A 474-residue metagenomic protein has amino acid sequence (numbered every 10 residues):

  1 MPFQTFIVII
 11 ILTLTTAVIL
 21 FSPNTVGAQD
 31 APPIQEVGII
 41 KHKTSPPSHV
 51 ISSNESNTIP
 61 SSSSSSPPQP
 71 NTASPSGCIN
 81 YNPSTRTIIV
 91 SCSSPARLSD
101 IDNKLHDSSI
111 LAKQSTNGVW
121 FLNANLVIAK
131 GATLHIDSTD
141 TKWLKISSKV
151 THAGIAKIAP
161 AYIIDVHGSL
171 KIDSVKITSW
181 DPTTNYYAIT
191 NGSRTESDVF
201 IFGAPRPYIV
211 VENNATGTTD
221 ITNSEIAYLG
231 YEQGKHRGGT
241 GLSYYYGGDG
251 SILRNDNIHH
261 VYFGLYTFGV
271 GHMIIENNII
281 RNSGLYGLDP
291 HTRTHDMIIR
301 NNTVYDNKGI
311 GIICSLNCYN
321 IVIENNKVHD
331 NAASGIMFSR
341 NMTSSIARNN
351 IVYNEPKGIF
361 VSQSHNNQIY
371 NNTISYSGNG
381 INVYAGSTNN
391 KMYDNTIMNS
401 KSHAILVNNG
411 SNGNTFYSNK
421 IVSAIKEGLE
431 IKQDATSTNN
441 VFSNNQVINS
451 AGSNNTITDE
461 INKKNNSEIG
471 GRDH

Functional and structural regions predicted by a protein language model:
M1-I39, S224, I346, I369 (+5 more regions): Secretory targeting signatures
V18, K145-S148, V447-N449: Short intrinsically disordered, low-complexity coil segments enriched in acidic
G38-H42, P46-S52, N57-P60, S66-E324 (+10 more regions): Beta-strand/loop edge motif enriched in small/polar residues
S63-S64, N455: Positively charged, lysine/arginine-rich intrinsically disordered segments
N414-H474: Leucine-rich solenoid repeat scaffolds
